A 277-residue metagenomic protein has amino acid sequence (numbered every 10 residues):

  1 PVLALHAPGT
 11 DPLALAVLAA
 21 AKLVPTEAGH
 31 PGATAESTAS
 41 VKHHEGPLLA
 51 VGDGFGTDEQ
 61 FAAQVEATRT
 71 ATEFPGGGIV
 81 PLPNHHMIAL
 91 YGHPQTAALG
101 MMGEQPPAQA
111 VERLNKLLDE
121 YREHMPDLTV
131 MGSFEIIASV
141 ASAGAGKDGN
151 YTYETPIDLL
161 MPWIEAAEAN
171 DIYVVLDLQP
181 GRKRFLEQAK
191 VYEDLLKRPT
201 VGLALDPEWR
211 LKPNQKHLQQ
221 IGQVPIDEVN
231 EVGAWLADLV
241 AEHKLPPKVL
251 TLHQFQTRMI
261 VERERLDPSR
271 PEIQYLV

Functional and structural regions predicted by a protein language model:
P1-A145, G149-Y153, P271-I273: Alpha/beta catalytic barrel-like cores
L13, D58-Q60, L99, A143-G144 (+3 more regions): Extracytoplasmic/secreted cell-surface and envelope-processing proteins
G54, H93-Q95, I137-A141, Q179-G181 (+2 more regions): Active-site beta-loop-alpha junctions enriched in small/polar residues
R69-G78, D158-L159, L186-E193, R258-R263: Alpha-helical scaffolding within the catalytic cores of extracellular/periplasmic polymer-degrading hydrolases
Q105-Q109, Y151-T155, R184, Q220-E231: Alpha-helix N-cap and loop-to-helix initiation/capping positions
E120, H124, T129-E208: Substrate-binding cleft of extracellular glycoside hydrolase catalytic domains
V201-G222: Long, charge-dense
Q219-V277: Surface-exposed substrate-engagement region within the catalytic domains of secreted or surface-exposed extracellular
